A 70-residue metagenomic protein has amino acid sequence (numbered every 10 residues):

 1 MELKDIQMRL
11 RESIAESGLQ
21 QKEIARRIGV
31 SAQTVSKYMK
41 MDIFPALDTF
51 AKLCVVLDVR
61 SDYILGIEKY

Functional and structural regions predicted by a protein language model:
M1-L19: A short, Lys/Arg-rich alpha-helix, primarily the initiator
I24-A25: Short alpha-helical "recognition helix" segments of helix-turn-helix
G29-F44: Recognition helix of helix-turn-helix/homeodomain-like DNA-binding domains that insert into the DNA major groove
M39, L65-E68: DNA major-groove recognition helix of helix-turn-helix
D48-Y63: DNA major-groove recognition helix of helix-turn-helix/homeodomain DNA-binding modules
